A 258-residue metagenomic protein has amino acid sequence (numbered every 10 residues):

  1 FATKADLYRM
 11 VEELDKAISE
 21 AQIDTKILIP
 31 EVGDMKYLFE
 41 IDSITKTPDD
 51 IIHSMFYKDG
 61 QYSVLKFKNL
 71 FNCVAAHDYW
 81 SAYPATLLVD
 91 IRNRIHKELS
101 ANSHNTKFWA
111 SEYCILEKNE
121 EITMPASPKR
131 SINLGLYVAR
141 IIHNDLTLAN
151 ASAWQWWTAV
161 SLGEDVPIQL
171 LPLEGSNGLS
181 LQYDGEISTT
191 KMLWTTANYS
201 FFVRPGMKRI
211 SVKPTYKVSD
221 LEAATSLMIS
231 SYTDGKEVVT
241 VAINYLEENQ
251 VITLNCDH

Functional and structural regions predicted by a protein language model:
A2-I141, L148: Noncatalytic carbohydrate-binding groove/subsite architecture in carbohydrate-active enzymes
I29, A110, W156, T240-A242: Structural beta-sheet core signal
D34, W80-S81, I115, S161 (+3 more regions): Short, glycine-/Ser/Thr-/acidic-enriched flexible segments
L87-N93, T123-P125, Q169, S211-V212 (+1 more regions): Composition- and surface-driven signal marking solvent-exposed, interaction-prone regions in large proteins
K107-F201, I210-V218: Aromatic/acidic polysaccharide-binding cleft in carbohydrate-active enzymes
F201-P205, E247-N249: A short beta-turn/strand-edge loop motif at beta-sheet boundaries
F202, D257-H258: Gly/Pro-rich, tryptophan- and cysteine-flecked surface segments typical of secreted/extracellular proteins
V218-D257: Carbohydrate-binding surface patches
